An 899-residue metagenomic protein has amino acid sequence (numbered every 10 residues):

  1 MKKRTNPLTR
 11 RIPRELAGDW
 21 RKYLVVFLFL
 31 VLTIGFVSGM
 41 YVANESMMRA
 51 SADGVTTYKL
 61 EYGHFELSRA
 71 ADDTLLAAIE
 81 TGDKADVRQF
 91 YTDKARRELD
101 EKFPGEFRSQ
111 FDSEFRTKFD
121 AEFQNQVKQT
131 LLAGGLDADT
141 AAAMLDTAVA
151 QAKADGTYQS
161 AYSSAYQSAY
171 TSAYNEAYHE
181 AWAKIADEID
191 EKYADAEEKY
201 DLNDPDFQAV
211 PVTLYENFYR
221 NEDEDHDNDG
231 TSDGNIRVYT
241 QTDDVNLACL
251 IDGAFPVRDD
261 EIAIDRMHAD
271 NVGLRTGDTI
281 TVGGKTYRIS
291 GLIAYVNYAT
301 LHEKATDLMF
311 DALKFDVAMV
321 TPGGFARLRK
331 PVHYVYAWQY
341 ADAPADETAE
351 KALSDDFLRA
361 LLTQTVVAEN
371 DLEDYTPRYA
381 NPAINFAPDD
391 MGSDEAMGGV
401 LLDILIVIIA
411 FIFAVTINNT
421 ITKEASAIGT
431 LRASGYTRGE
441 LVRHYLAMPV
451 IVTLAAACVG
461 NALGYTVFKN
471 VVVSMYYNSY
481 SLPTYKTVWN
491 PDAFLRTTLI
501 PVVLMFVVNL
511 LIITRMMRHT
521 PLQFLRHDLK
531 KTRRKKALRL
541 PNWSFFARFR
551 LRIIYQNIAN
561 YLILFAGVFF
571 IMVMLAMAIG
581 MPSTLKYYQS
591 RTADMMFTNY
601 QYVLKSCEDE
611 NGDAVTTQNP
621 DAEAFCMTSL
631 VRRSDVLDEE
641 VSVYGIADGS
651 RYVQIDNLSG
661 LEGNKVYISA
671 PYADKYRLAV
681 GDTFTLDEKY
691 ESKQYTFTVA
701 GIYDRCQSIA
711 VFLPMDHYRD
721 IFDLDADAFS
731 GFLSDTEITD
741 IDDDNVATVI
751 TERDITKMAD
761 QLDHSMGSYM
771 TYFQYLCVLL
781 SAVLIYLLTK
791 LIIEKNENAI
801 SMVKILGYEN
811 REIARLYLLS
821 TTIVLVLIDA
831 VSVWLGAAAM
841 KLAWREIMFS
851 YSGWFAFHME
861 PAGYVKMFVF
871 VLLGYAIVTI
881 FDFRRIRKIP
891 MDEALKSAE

Functional and structural regions predicted by a protein language model:
M1-A410, N419, N478, Y588-Y602 (+2 more regions): Membrane transport/envelope proteins' first extracytoplasmic loop
M1-R10, G439, T532-R548: Short, membrane-interfacial amphipathic segments enriched in basic
K2, R518-R534, R884-E899: Short cytosolic juxtamembrane segments of multi-pass membrane proteins
L16, T430-G439, K804-E812, E899: Short helix-to-coil transition segments within interhelical loops that connect adjacent transmembrane helices
G18-M47, D389-G429, A447-G464, L495 (+6 more regions): Hydrophobic alpha-helical transmembrane segments of multi-pass inner-membrane transport and secretion
P382-A383, P388-S393, A427-K531, I877: Hydrophobic alpha-helical segments
N461-R496, L827-E893: Short helix-loop junctions at transmembrane helix boundaries
F545-K675, A679-D682, L686-E688, S765: Juxtamembrane segments of multi-pass membrane proteins
